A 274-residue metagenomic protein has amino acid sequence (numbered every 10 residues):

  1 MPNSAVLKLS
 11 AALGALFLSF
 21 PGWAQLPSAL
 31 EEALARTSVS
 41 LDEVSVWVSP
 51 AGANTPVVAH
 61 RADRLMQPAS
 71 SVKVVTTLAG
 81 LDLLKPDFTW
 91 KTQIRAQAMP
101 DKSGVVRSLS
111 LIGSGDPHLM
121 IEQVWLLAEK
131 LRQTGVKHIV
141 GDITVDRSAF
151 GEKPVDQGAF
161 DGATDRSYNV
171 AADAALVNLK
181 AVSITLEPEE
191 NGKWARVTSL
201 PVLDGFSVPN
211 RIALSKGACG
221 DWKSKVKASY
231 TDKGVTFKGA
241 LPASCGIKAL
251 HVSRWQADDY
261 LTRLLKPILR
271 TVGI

Functional and structural regions predicted by a protein language model:
M1-V6: N-terminal secretory signal peptides that target proteins for export/translocation
K8-P21: Bacterial N-terminal signal peptides
L18-G22, G80-L83: Hydrophobic membrane-targeting alpha-helices
G22-G52, P56-L65, L127-T134: Beta-lactamase-like hydrolase cores
S28-L34, L83-I274: Conserved serine DD-peptidase/penicillin-binding transpeptidase domain and beta-lactam-recognizing active-site
E43-S45, D63, S71, K91 (+1 more regions): A common structural microfeature
A59-A79, L83: Short active-site loop at a secondary-structure junction that contains or immediately precedes the catalytic residue(s)
